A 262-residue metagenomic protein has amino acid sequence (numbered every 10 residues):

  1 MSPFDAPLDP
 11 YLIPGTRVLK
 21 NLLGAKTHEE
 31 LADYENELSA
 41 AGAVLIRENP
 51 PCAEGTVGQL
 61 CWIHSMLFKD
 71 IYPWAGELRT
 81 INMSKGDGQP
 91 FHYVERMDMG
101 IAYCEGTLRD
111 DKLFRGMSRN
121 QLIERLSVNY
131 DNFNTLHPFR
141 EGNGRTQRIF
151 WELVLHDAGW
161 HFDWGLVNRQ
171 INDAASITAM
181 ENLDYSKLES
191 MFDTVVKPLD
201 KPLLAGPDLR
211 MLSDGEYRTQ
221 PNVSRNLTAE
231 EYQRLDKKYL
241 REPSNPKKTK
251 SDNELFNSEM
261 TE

Functional and structural regions predicted by a protein language model:
M1-E262: FIC/Doc superfamily catalytic core
